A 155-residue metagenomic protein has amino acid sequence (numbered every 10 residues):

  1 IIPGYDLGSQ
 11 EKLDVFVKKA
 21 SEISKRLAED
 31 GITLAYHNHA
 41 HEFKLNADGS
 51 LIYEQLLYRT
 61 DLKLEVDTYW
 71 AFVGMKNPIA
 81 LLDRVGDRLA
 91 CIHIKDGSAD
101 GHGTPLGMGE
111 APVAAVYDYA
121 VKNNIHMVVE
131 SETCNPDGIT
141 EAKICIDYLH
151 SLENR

Functional and structural regions predicted by a protein language model:
I1-L64, V73: Active-site acidic/histidine proton-transfer and metal-coordination neighborhood in alpha/beta enzyme cores
D30-T33, N46-K63, F72-R155: Histidine-acidic metal/acid-base catalytic patches
D67: Active-site glycine-centered loops adjacent to acidic/histidine catalytic or metal-binding residues that shape
